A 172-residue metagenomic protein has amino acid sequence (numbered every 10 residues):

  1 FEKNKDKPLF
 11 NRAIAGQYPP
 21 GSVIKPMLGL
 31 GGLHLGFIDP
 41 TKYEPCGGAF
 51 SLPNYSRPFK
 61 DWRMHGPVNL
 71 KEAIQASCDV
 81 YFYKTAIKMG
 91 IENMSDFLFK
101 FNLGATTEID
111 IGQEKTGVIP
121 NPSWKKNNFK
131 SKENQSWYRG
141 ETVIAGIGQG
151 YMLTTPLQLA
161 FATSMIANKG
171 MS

Functional and structural regions predicted by a protein language model:
F1-S22, M27-S172: Beta-lactam-recognizing serine transpeptidase/beta-lactamase-like catalytic domain environment
